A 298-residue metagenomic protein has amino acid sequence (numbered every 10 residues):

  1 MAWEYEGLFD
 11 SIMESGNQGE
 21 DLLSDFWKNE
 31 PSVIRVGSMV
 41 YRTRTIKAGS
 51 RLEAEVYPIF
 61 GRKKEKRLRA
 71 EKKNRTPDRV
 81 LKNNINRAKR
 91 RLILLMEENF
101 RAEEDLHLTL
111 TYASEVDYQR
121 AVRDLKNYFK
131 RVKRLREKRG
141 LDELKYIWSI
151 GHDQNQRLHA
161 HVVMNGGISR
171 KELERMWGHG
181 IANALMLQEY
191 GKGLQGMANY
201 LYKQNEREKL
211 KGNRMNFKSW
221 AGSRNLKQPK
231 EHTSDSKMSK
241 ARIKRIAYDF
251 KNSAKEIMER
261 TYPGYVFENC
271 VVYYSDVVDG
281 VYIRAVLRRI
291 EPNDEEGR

Functional and structural regions predicted by a protein language model:
M1-Q156, G166-R298: Right-hand nucleic-acid polymerase module
